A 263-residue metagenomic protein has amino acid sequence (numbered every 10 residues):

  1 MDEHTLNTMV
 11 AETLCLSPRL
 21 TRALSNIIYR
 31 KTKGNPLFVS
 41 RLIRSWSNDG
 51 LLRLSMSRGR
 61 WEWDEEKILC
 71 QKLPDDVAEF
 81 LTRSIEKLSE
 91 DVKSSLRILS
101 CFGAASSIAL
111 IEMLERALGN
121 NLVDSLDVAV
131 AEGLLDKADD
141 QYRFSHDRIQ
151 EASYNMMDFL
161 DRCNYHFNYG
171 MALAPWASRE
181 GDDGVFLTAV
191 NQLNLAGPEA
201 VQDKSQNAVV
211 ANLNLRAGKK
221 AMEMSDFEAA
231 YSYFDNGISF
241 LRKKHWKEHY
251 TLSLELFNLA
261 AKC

Functional and structural regions predicted by a protein language model:
H4-S232, N236-K244: Short secondary-structure boundary elements
K244-C263: Internal alpha-solenoid helical repeat scaffolds
